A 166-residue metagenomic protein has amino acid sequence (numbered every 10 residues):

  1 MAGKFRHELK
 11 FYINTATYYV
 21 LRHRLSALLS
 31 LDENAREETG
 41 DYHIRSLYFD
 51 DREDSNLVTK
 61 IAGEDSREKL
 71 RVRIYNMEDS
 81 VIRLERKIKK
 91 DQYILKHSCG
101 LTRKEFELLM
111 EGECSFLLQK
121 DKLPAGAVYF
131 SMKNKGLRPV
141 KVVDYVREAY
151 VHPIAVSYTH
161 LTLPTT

Functional and structural regions predicted by a protein language model:
M1-P153: N-terminal strand-loop-strand beta-hairpin
A155-S157: Acidic, proline/serine/threonine- and glycine-rich low-complexity intrinsically disordered segments
T159-T165: Conserved small/polar residues in nucleotide/adenosyl-binding loops
